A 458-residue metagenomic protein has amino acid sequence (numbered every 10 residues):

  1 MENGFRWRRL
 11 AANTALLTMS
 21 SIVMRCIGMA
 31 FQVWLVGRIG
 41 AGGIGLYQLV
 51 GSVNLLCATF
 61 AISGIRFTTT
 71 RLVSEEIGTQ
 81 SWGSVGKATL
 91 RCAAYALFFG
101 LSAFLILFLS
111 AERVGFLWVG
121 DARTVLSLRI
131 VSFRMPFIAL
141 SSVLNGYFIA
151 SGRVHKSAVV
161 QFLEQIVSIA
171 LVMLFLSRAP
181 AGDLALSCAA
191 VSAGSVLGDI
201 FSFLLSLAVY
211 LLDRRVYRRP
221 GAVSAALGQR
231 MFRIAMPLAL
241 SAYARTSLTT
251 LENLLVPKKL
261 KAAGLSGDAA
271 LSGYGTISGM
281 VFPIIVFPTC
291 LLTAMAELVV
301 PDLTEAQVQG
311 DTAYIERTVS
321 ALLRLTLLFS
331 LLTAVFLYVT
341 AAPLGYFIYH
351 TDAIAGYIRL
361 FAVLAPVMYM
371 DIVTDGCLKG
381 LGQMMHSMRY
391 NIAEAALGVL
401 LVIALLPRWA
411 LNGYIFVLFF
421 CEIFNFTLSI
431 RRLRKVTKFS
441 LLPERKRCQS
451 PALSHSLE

Functional and structural regions predicted by a protein language model:
M1-I27, G83, K87, V223-R245 (+2 more regions): N-terminal membrane topogenesis motif
N3, L174-S177, A181, L197-A222 (+4 more regions): C-terminal transmembrane helix end/exit motif
R9-F67, R134, I169, P237-K258: Signature of the first transmembrane helix
M24, S63-F67, I130-I149, S157-Q165 (+5 more regions): Short runs within selected transmembrane alpha-helices of multi-pass transporters and secretion channels
L35-L56, L184, C188-A189, Q229-I234 (+3 more regions): Interfacial/gating helices of multi-pass transporter permease domains
S63-G78, I285-Q309: Helix-loop junctions and terminal segments of transmembrane helices in multi-pass membrane transport/translocation
G100-S241, S247: Hydrophobic transmembrane helix module of multi-pass membrane transport proteins
S102-V125, L332-T351, A355, R408: Short membrane-interface helical motifs at transmembrane helix boundaries in multi-pass membrane transporters
